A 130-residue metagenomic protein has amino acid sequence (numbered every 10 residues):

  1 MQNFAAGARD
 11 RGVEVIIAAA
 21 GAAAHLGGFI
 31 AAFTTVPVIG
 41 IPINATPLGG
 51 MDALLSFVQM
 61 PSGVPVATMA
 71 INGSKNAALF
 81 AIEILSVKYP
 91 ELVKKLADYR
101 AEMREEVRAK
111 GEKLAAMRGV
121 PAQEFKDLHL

Functional and structural regions predicted by a protein language model:
M1, A20-F29, L48-M51, S74-A78: Short glycine/serine/threonine-rich phosphate/pyrophosphate-binding segments that cradle anionic phosphate groups
F4-P42: Glycine-rich phosphate-binding loop
A18, A24-H25, P37, T46-P47 (+3 more regions): Generic detector of intrinsically disordered, low-complexity, polar/charged segments
F33-V58, S62: Glycine/small-residue-rich loop that forms an oxyanion/phosphate-binding "nest" at active or ligand-binding sites
M51-L130: C-terminal binding/interaction regions
